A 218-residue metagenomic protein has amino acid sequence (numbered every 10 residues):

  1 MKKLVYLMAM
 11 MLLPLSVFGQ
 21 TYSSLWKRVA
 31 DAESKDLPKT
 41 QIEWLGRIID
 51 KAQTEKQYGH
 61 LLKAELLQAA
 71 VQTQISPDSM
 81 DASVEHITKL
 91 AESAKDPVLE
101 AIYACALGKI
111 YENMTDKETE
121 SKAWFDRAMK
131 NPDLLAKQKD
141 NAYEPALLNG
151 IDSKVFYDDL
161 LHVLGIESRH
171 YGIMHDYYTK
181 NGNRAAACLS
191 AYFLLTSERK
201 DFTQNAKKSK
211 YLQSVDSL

Functional and structural regions predicted by a protein language model:
M1-L25: Bacterial Sec-dependent N-terminal signal peptides
T21-L218: Extracytoplasmic/secretory-pathway proteins
